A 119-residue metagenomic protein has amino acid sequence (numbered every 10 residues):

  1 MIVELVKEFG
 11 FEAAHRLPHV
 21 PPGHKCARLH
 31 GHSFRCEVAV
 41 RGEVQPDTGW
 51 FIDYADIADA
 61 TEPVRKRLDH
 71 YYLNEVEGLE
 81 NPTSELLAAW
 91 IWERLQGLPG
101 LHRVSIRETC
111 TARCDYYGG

Functional and structural regions predicted by a protein language model:
M1-G119: Charge-rich, low-complexity N-terminal segments
